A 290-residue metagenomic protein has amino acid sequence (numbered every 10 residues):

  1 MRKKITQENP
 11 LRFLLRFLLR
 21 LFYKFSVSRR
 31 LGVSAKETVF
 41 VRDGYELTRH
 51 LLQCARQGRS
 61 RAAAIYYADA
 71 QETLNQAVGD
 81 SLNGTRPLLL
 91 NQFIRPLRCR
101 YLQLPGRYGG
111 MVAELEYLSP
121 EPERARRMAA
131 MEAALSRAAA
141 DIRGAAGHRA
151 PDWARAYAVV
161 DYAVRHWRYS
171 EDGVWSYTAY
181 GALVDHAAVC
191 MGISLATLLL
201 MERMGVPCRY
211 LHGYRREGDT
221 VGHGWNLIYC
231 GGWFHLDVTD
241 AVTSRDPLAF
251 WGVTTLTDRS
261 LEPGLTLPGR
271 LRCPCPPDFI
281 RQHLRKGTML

Functional and structural regions predicted by a protein language model:
R2-E114: Intrinsically disordered, low-complexity N-terminal segments that are enriched in acidic
I5, N9, R42, S119-A133: Alpha-helix boundary/N-cap detector
D43, D69-A70, T178, F250-T255: Alpha-helix N-cap recognition
E123-A182, H283: Secondary-structure boundary elements
H166, S170-V174, D185, V221 (+2 more regions): Repeated polar recognition positions within modular binding domains
V174-V184, A188, G192-L199, P247: Conserved active-site-adjacent core of cysteine acyl-enzyme catalytic domains
G192-R259: Hydrophobic/aromatic-rich core segments of domains that either
L248-L290: Low-complexity, Gly/Ser/Thr/Pro-rich intrinsically disordered linker/tail segments
